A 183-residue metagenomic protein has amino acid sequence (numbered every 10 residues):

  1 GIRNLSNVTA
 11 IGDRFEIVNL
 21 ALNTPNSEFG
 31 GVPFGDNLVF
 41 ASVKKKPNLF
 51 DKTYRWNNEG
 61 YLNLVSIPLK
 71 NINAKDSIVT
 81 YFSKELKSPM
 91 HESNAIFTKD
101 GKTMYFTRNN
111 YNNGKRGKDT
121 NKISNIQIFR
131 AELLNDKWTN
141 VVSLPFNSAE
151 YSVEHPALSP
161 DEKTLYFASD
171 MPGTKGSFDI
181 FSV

Functional and structural regions predicted by a protein language model:
G1-V183: Short, conserved micro-motifs composed of acidic
